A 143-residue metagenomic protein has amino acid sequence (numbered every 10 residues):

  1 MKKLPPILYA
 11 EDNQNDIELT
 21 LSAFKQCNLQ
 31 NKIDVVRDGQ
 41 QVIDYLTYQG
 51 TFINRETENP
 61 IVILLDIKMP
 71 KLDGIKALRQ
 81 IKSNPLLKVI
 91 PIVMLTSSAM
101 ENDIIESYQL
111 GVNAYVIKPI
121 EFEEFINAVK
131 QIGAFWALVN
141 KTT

Functional and structural regions predicted by a protein language model:
P5-N15, T20-K25, I63: Conserved acidic segment of CheY-like receiver
L19-L21, V35-V62: Acidic, metal-coordinating helix/loop segments flanking the phosphotransfer/catalytic sites of two-component signaling
V35, K71-L72, E101: Residue-level signal for the "D+5" position in two-component response regulator receiver
Q41, I120-G133, A137, K141: C-terminal output helix
I67-M69: Receiver (REC) domain active-site loop signature in two-component systems and cognate sites in sensor histidine kinases
N113: Short, glycine/charged-rich "phosphate-handling" switch motifs in NTP-dependent and phosphotransfer domains
